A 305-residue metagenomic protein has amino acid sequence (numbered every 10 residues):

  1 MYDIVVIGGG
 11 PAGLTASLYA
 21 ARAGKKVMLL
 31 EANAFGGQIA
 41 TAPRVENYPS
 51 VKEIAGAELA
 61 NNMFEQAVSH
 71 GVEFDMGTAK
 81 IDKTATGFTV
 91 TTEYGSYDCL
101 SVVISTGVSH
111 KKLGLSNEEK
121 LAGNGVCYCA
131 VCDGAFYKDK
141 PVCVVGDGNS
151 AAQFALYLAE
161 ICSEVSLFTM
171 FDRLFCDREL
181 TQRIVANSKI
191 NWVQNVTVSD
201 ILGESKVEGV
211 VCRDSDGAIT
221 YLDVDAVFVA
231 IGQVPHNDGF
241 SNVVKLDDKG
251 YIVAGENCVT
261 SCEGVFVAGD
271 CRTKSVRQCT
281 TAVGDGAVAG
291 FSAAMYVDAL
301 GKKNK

Functional and structural regions predicted by a protein language model:
M1-D3, G77, K138-K140, N195 (+2 more regions): Phosphate-coordination loops involved in phosphoryl transfer and adenosine-cofactor binding
Y2-H70, G146, S150-D177, D247: Beta1-alpha1 glycine-rich phosphate/pyrophosphate-binding loop at the start of Rossmann-like nucleotide-binding domains
S17-L18, T41, G114-N117, A155-Y157 (+3 more regions): Short amphipathic alpha-helical segments
A67-T91, S96-C99, E160-G255, M295-K305: A Rossmann-like FAD-binding core segment of flavoenzymes
F74-F136, D147: Glycine/small-residue-rich loop that forms an oxyanion/phosphate-binding "nest" at active or ligand-binding sites
S109, G114, E119-F136, I231-Q278 (+2 more regions): FAD-site-proximal beta/loop scaffold in flavoenzymes
